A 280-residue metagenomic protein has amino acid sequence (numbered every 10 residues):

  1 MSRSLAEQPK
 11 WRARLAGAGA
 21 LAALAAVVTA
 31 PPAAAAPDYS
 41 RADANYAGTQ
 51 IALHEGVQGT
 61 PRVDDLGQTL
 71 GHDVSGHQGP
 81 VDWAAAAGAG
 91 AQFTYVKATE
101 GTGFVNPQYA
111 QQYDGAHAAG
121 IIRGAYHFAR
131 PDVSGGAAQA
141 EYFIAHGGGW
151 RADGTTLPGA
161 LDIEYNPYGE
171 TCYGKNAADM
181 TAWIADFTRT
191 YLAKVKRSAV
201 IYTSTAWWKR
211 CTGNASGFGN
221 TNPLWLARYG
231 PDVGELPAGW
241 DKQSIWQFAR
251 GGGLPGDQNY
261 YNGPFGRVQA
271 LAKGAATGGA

Functional and structural regions predicted by a protein language model:
M1-A35: Secretory targeting and sorting signals
K10-W11, W83-G90, E164, T205-R210 (+1 more regions): Short alpha-helical interface patches
A36-Q78, A84, G217-A280: Functionally critical loop-and-helix segments that line ligand-binding/catalytic clefts of soluble enzyme domains
D38, D43, G59-G88, Q92-D186 (+1 more regions): Substrate-binding cleft of extracellular glycoside hydrolase catalytic domains
G103, D132, W208, V233 (+1 more regions): Flexible, glycine-rich phosphate/dinucleotide-binding loops and adjacent beta-alpha linkers at cofactor/substrate
Q112-A116, V133-A138, N166-T171, V200-T205 (+2 more regions): Noncatalytic linker/hinge segments flanking ATPase motor cores
T155-G239: Catalytic domains of cell-wall/extracellular-matrix polysaccharide-remodeling enzymes, centered on de-N-acetylation
